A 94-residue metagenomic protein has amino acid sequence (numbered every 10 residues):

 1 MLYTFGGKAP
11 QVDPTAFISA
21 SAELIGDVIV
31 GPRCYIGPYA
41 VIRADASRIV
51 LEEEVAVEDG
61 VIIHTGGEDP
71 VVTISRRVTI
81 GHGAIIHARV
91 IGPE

Functional and structural regions predicted by a protein language model:
M1-P14: Extreme N-terminal tail/first-helix region
P14, S19-A20, I25-G26, G31-P32 (+10 more regions): Left-handed beta-helix
I49: A short, polar/charged loop-to-alpha-helix boundary motif
